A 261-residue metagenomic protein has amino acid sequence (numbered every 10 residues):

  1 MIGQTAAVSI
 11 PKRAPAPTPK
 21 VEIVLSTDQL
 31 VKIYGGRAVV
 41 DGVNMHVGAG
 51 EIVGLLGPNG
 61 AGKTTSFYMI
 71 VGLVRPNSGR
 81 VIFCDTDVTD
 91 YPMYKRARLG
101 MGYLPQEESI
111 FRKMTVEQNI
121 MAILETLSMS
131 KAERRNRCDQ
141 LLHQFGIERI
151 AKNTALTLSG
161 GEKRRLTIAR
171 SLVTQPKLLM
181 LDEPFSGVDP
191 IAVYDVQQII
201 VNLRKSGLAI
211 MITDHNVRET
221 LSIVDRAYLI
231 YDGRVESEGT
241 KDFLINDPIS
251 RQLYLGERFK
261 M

Functional and structural regions predicted by a protein language model:
L56-P58: The feature captures the beta-strand-to-loop junction immediately N-terminal to the Walker
V71: Helix-to-loop junction immediately C-terminal to a conserved catalytic motif
G79-D87, L99, R137: Conserved ABC transporter NBD signature motif
M121, A132-I150, Q198-V201: Conserved ABC ATPase "signature" region
T154-L158, E162: Conserved ABC ATPase signature
Q175: Conserved catalytic motifs of ABC-family nucleotide-binding domains
